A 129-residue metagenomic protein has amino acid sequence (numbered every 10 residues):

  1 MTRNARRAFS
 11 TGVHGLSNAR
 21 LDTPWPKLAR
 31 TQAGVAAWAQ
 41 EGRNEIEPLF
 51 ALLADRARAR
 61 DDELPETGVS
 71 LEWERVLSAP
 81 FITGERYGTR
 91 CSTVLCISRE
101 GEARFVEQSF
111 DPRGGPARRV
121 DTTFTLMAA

Functional and structural regions predicted by a protein language model:
M1-A129: N-terminal nucleophile
